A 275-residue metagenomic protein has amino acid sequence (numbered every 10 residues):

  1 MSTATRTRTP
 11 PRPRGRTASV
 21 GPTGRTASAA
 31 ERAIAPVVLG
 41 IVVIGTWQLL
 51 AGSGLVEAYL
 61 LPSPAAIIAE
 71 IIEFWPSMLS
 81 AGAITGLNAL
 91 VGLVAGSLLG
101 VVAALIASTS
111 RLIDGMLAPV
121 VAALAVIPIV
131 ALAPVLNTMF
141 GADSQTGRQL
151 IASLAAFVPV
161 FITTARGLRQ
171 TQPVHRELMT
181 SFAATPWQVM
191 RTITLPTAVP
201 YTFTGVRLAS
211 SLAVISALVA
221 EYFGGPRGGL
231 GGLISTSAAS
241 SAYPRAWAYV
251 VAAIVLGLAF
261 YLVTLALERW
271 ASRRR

Functional and structural regions predicted by a protein language model:
M1-I41, L262-R275: Transmembrane alpha-helical segments of polytopic membrane transport and secretion proteins
G24-R25, S53-S97: Periplasmic/extracellular loop-to-transmembrane helix junction in inner-membrane transport proteins
V91-V121: Transmembrane-helix boundary motif in ABC transporter permease subunits
R111, R169, P200, T204 (+1 more regions): C-terminal transmembrane helix and the adjacent membrane-cytosol boundary/short C-terminal tail of inner/organellar
V121-P159, R166-G167: Generic hydrophobic transmembrane alpha-helix motif, especially the helices
T138-M139, I215-A253, S272-R275: Glycine-rich helix-loop "coupling/hinge" segments at transmembrane-helix boundaries in multipass transporters
L150-L154, W187-A220, A248: Transmembrane alpha-helices
T163-T202, G231-I234: Short cytoplasmic-facing helical segments at TM-TM junctions of multi-pass membrane proteins
